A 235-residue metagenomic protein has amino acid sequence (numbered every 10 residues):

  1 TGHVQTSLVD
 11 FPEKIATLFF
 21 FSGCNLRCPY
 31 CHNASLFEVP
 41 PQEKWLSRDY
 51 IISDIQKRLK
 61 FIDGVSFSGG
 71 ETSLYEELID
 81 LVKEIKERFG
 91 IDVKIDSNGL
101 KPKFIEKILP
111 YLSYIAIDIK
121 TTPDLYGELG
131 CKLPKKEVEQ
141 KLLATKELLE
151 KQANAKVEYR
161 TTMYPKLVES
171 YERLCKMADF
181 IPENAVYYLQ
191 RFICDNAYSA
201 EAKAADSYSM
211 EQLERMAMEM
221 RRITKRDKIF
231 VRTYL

Functional and structural regions predicted by a protein language model:
T1-K14: Short, charged low-complexity linear segments at domain edges
H3, Q190-F192, V231-L235: Conserved beta-strand termini and adjacent loop/short-helix elements that scaffold enzyme active sites in alpha/beta
F11-L46: Canonical Radical SAM [4Fe-4S] cluster-binding loop centered on the CxxxCxxC motif and its immediate flanking residues
K44-D54: Glycine-rich, highly charged phosphate/nucleotide-binding loops
I52-G64, S73-A204, M210: Conserved AdoMet/S-adenosylmethionine-binding subsite of the radical SAM
G70: Conserved strand-to-loop "acid loop" that flanks and positions the catalytic carboxylate
L213-L235: A C-terminal junction/extension of Radical SAM enzymes
